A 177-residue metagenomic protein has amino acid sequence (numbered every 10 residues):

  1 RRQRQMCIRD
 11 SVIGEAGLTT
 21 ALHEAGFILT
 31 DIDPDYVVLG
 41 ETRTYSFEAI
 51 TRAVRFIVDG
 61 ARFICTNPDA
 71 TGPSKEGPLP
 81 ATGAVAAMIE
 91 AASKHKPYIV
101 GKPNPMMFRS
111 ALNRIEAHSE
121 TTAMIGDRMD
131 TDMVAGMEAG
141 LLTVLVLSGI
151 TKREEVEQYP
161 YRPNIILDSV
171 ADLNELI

Functional and structural regions predicted by a protein language model:
R1-I8: Short, small-residue-biased leader/transition segments that mark boundaries at the very start of proteins
R9-I177: Asp-based, Mg2+/Mn2+-dependent phosphohydrolase catalytic module
